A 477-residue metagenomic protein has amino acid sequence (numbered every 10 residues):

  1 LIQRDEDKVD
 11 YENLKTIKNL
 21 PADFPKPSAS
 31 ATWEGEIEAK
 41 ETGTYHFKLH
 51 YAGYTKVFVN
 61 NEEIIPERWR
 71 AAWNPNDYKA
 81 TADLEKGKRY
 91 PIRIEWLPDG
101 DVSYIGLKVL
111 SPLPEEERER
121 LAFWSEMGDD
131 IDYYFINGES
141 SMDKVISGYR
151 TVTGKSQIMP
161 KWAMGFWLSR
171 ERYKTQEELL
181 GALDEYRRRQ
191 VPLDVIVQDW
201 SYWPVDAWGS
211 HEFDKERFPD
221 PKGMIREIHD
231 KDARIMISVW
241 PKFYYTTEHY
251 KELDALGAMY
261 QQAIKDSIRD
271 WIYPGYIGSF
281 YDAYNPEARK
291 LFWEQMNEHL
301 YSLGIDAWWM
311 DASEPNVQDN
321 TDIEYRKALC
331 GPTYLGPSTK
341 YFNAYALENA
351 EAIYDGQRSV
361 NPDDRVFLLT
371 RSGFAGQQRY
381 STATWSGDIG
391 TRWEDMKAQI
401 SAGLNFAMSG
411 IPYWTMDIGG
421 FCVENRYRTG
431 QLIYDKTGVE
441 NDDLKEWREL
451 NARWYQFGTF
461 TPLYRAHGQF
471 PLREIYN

Functional and structural regions predicted by a protein language model:
L1-H46, H50-R120: Extracellular/secretory pathway-exposed regions associated with glycan biology
K86, P112-N477: Catalytic-domain carbohydrate-binding cleft regions of carbohydrate-active enzymes
